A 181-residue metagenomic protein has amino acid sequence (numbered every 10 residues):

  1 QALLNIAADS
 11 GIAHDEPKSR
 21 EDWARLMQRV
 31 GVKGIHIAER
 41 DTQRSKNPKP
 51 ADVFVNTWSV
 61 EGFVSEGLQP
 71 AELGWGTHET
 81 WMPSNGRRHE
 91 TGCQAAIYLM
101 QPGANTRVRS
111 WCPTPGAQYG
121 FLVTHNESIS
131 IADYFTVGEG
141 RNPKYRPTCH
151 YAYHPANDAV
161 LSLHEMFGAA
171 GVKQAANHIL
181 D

Functional and structural regions predicted by a protein language model:
Q1-A2: Rossmann-fold NAD(P)-binding glycine/threonine-rich loop
A7-D181: C-terminal catalytic/substrate-binding lobe primarily of soluble NAD(P)-dependent oxidoreductases
